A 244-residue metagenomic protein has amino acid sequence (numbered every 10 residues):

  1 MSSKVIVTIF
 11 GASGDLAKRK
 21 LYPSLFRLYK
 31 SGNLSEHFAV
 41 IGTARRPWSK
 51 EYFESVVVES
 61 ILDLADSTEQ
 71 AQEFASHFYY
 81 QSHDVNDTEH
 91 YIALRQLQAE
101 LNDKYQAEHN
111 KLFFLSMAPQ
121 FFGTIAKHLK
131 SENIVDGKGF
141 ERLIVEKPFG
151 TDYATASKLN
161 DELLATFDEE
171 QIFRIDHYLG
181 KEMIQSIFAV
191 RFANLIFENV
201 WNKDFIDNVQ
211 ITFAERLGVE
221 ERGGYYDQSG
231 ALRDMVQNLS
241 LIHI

Functional and structural regions predicted by a protein language model:
M1-Y52, R95: N-terminal low-complexity, Ser/Thr- and acidic-residue-enriched intrinsically disordered segments
L34-Y79: Glycine-rich phosphate-binding loop and adjoining beta1-alpha1-beta2 segment of Rossmann-like nucleotide-binding folds
R46-P47, V57-E59, N86, Q96 (+3 more regions): Catalytic cores of eukaryotic secretory-pathway lumenal/extracellular enzymes that build and remodel glycoconjugates
L64-H109, F121, I134: A structured beta-alpha segment of the ubiquitous adenosine-cofactor-binding alpha/beta core
E89, A107-D136, F140, F149-K158: Beta-loop-alpha module in the N-terminal Rossmann-like domain of NAD(P)-dependent dehydrogenases, especially those
N102, S131-K138, E162-E169: A short alpha->loop->secondary-structure connector
I144, F149-R216: A contiguous active-site-proximal alpha/beta segment in oxidoreductase catalytic domains
I242-I244: Conserved small/polar residues in nucleotide/adenosyl-binding loops
